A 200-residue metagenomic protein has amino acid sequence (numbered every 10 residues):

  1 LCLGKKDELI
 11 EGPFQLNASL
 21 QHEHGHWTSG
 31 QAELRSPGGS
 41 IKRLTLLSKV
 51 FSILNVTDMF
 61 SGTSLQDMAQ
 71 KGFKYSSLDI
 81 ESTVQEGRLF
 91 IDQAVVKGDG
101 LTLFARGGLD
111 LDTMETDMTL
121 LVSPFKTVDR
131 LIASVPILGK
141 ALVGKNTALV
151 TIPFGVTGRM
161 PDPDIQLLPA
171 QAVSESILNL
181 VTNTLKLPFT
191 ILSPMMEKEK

Functional and structural regions predicted by a protein language model:
L1-S123, F154, R159-P161, Q166-P169 (+1 more regions): Solvent-exposed beta-strand/coil patches in large extracellular/periplasmic or lumenal scaffold regions
V128, I132-G139: Short, surface-exposed loop/helix-turn segments at secondary-structure junctions that function as lids/hinges flanking
G139-V156, Q166-L168: C-terminal beta-signal and terminal closure region of outer-membrane beta-barrel proteins
